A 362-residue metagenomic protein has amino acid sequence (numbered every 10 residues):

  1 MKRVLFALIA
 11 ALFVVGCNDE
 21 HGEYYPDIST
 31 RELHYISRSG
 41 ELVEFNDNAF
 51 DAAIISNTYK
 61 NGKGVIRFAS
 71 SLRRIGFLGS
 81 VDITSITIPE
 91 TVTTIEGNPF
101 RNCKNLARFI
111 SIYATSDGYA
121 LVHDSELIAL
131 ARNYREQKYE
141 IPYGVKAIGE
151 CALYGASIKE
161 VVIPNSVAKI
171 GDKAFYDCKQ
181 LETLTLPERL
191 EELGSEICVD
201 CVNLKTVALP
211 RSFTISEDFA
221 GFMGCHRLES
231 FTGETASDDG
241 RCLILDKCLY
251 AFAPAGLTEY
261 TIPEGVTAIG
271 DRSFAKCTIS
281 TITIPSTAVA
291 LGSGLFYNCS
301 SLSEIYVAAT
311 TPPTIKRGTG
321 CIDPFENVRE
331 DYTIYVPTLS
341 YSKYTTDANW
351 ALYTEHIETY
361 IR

Functional and structural regions predicted by a protein language model:
M1-V4: Positively charged n-region of N-terminal signal peptides that target proteins for export
A10-E32: Bacterial Sec-dependent N-terminal signal peptides
D27-T58: Extracellular, modular beta-sheet/disulfide-rich ectodomains of secreted and cell-surface proteins
I36-G40, K60-S71, V81-T94, K104-L121 (+11 more regions): Structural signature of tandem-repeat unit edges
S56-Y59, Y113, P324-V328, A348-L352: Short, conserved catalytic or adaptor-binding loops enriched in Gly and charged residues
G76: Catalytic toxin/effector domains delivered as secreted proteins or via bacterial secretion systems
G97-P99, E150-A152, G171-A174, G194-I197 (+4 more regions): Consensus positions within tandem repeat domains that build extended binding/scaffold surfaces
D218-G221, G318-F325, S342-E355: Short, aromatic/basic amphipathic alpha-helical patches
